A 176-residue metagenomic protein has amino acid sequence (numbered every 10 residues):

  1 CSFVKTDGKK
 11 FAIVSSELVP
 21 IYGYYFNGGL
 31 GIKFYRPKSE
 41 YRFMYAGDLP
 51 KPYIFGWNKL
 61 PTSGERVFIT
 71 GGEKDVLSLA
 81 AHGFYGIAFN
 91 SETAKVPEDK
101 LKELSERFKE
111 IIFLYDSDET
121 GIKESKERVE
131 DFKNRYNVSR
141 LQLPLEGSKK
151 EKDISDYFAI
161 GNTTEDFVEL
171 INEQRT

Functional and structural regions predicted by a protein language model:
C1-F108, E124-S125: Phosphate-handling DNA/RNA-contact segment within nucleic-acid enzymes
S63-V67, E73-T176: TOPRIM fold recognition
